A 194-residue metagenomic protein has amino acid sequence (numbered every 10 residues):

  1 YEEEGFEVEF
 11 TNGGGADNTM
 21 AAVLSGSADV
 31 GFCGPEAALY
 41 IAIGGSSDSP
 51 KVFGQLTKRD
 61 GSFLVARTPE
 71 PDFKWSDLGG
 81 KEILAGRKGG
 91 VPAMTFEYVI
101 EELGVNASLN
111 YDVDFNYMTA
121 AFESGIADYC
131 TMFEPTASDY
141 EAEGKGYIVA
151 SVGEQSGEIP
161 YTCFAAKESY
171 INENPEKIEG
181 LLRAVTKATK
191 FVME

Functional and structural regions predicted by a protein language model:
E2-V105, L109-D112, A121, D128-P135 (+3 more regions): Short, glycine-/small- and polar/acidic-enriched structural segments that line small-molecule recognition paths
D114-E194: Pocket-lining segment of extracytoplasmic ligand-binding domains
